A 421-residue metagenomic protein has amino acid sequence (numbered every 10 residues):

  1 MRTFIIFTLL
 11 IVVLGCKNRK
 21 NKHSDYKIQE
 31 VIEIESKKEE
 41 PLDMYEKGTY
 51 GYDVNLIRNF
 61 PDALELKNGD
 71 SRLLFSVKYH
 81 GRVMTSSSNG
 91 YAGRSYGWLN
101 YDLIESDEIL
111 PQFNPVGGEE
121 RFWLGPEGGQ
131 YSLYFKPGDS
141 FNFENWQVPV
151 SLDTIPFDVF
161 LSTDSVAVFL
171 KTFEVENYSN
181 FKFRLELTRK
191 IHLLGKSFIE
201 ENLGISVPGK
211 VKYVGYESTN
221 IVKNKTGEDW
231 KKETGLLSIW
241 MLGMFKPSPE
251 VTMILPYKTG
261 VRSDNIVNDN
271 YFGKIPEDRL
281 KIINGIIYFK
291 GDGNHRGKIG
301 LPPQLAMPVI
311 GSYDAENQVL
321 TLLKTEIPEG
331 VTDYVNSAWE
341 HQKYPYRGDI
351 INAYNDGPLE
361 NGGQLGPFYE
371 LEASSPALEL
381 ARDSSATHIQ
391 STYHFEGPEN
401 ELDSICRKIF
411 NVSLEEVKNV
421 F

Functional and structural regions predicted by a protein language model:
R2-F7: Sec-dependent signal peptide recognition, specifically the positively charged N-region followed immediately by
L14-G15: C-terminal motif of bacterial Sec signal peptides marking the signal peptidase cleavage site
N18-I28: Bacterial Sec signal peptide processing site at the extreme N-terminus
E35-G69: Short, Gly/Pro- and small/polar-rich lid/capping loops
L42, V54, K136-Y213, L365-P367: Extended, loop-rich substrate-binding clefts of extracytoplasmic carbohydrate-active enzymes
N59, L64-L133, K225-S385, E399-F410: A contiguous, surface-exposed recognition patch within enzymatic or periplasmic domains that forms
V77, K171, R189-I191, S384-G397: Short, hydrophobic/aromatic-enriched beta-strand segments in well-ordered soluble domains
V222-K223, T392: Hydrophobic beta-strand positions in extracellular immunoglobulin-like domains
